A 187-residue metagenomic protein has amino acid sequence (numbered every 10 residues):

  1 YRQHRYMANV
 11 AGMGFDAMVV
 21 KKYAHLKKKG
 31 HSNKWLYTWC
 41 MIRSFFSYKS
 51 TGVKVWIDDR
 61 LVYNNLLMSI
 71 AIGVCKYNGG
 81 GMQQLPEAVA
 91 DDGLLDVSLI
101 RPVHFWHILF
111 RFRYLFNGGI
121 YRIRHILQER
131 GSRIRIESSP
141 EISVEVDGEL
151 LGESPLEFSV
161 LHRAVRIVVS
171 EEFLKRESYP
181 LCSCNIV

Functional and structural regions predicted by a protein language model:
Y1-M68: Catalytic core of DAGKc-family lipid kinases
G12, D16, A71-L85, L150: Glycine-rich phosphate/pyrophosphate-binding beta-alpha loops
D16-V19, Y63-N65, N78-G81, F105-I108: Short acidic/glycine-rich loop or secondary-structure boundary segments that cap or lie
K27-W35, N78-G80, P86-H107: Gly/Ser/Thr-rich active-site loops/lids in small-molecule metabolic enzymes that frequently grip phosphoryl groups
S50-G52, L94, E141-S143: Exposed beta-strand and adjacent loop surfaces of beta-rich binding modules that mediate intermolecular recognition
I57-D59, N64, V89-A90, L99-V187: ATP/nucleoside-binding phosphotransfer catalytic cores, i.e., glycine-rich phosphate-binding loops
